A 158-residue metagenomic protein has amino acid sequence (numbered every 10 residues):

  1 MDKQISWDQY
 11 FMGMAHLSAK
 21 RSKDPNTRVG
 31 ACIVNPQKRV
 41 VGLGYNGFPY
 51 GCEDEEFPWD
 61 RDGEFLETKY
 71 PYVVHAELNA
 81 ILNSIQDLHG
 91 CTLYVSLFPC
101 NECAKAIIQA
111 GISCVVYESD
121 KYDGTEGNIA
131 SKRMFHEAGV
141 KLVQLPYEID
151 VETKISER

Functional and structural regions predicted by a protein language model:
M1-R158: Zinc-dependent deaminase catalytic domain
